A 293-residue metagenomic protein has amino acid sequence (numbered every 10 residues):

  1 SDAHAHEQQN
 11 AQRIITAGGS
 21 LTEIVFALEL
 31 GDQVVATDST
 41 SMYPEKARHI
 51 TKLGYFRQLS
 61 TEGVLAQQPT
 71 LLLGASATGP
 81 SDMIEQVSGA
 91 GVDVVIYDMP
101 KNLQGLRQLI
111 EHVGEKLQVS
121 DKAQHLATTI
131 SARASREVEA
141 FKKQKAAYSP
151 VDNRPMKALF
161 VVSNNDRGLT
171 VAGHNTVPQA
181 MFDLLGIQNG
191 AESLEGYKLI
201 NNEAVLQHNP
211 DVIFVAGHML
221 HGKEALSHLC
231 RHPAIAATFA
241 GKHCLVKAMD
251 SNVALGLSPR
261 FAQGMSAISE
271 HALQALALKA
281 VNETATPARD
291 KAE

Functional and structural regions predicted by a protein language model:
Q12-R13, G105-E115, Q124, S135 (+1 more regions): Structured C-terminal subdomain patch of bacterial secreted/periplasmic proteins
Q12-V25, K122-L185, A254, V281-E293: Basic- and aromatic-lined ligand-binding clefts that recognize polyanionic substrates
R13-Q67, L71-A77, S81, G190: A short, structured surface patch at a secondary-structure boundary
G18, S76-A77, M99, L194-Y197 (+2 more regions): Short secondary-structure boundary segments
D38, H174-Y197, G217, K247-A248: His/Asp/Glu-enriched short active-site or ligand-binding loop at hydrolase and phosphoryl-transfer sites
Y43, I84-H112, K116, V246: Flexible loop/hinge segments that line or gate small-molecule binding clefts
T61-Q68, A90, N201-N209: Short helices/loops that flank or line small-molecule/ion binding pockets
T78-G89, F214-C230: A ligand-binding cleft/hinge motif common to bilobed small-molecule-binding domains
